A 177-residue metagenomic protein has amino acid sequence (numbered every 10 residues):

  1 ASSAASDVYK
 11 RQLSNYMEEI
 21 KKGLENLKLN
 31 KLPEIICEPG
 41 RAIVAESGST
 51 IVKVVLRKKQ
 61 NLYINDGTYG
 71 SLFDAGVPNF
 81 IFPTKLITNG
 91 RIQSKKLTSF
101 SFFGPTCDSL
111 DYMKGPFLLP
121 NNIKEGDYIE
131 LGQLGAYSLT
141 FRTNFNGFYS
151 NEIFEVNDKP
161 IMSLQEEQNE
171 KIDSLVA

Functional and structural regions predicted by a protein language model:
A1-A5, Y9: Single conserved hydrophobic/aromatic residue that forms the stacking wall/gate of nucleotide- or nucleobase-binding
R11-Y16: Alpha-helix N-cap and loop-to-helix initiation/capping positions
E19-L24: Short, well-ordered amphipathic alpha-helical segments that serve as non-catalytic structural scaffolds within diverse
E25-L32: Short helix-capping segments at alpha-helix termini
E34-A177: Charged (often Lys/Glu-rich) extended helix/loop segments that serve as interaction or gating elements
